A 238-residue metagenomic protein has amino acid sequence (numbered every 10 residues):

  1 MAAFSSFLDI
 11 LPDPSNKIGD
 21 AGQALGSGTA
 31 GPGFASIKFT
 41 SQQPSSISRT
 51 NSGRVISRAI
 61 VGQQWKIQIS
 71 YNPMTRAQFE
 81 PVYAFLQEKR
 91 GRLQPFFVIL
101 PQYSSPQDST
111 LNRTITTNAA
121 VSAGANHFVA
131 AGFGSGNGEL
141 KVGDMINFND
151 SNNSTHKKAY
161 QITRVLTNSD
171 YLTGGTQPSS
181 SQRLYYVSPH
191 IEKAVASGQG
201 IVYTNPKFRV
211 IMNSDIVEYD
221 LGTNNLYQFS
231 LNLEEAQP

Functional and structural regions predicted by a protein language model:
M1-P238: Extracellular/virion structural assembly segments
